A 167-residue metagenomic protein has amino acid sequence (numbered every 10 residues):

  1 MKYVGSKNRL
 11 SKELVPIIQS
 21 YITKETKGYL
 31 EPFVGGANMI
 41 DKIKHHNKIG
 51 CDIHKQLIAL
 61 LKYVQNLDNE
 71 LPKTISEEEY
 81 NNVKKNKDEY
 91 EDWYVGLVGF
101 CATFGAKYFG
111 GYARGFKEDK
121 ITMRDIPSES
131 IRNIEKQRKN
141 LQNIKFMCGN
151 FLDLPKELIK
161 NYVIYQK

Functional and structural regions predicted by a protein language model:
M1, K27, E78, A106 (+2 more regions): Intrinsically disordered, low-complexity segments enriched in small/polar residues
M1-Y29, F33-V34, N38-I43, G96: S-adenosyl-L-methionine
L14, Y29-I43, G50-K55, C101-F104 (+2 more regions): Conserved proline-anchored active-site loop of SAM-dependent methyltransferases that bridges a beta-strand
Q19-Y21, L154-Y162: Short amphipathic alpha-helix with an adjacent loop that forms part of the alpha/beta core around
K24, I43-H45, K139-L141, I159: Short, well-ordered coil/turn elements that cap or connect secondary structure elements
H46-C148, L152-D153: Class I S-adenosyl-L-methionine-dependent methyltransferase module
